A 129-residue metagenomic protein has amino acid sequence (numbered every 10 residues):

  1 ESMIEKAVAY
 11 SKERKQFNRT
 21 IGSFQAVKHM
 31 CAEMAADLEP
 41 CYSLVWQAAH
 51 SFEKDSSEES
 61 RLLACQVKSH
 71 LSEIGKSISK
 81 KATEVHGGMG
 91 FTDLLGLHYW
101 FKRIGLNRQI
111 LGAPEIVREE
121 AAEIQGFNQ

Functional and structural regions predicted by a protein language model:
E1-Q129: Alpha-helical interface subdomain recognition
